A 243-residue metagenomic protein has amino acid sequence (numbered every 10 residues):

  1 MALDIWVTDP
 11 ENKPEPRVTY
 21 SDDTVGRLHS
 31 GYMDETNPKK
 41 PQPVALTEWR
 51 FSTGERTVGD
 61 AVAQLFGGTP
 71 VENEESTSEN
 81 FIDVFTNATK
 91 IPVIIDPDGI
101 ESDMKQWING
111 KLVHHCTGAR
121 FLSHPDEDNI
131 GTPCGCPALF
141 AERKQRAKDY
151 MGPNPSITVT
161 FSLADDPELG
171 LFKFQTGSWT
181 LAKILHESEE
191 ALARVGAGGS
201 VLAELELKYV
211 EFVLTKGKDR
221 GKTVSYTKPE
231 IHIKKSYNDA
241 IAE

Functional and structural regions predicted by a protein language model:
M1-A164, K216-Y226, S236: OB-fold ssDNA-binding interfaces and closely related basic DNA-contact patches used across DNA replication/repair
E142-S236: Extended serine/threonine-enriched, polar tracts that run as long, contiguous segments within proteins
